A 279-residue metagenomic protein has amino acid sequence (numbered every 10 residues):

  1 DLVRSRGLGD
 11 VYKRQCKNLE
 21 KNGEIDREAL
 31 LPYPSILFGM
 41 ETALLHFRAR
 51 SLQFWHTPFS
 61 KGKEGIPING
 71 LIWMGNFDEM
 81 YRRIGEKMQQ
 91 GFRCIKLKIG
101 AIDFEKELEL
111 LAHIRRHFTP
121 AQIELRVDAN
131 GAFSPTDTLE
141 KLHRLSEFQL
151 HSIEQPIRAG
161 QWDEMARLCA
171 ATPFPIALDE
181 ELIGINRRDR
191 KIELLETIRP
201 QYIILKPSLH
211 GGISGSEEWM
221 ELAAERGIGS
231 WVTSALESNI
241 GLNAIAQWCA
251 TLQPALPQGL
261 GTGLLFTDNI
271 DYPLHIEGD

Functional and structural regions predicted by a protein language model:
D1-Y12: Single conserved hydrophobic/aromatic residue that forms the stacking wall/gate of nucleotide- or nucleobase-binding
Q15, P32-S51, A246-A250: Stable alpha-helical structural segments in soluble proteins, enriched in small hydrophobic residues
M40, I95, D128, I153 (+3 more regions): Conserved, mostly hydrophobic/aromatic
W55-T172: Metal-dependent enolase-superfamily TIM-barrel catalytic cores that perform enediolate-based chemistry
G91-R93, T119, H143-H151, C169-I176 (+3 more regions): Glycine-enriched alpha-helix->loop->beta-strand junction motifs that scaffold or abut catalytic
T136-L142, N186-E196, S238-T251: Catalytic cores of alpha/beta
P156, D163-T233: A beta-strand-loop signature enriched in Asp, Gly, Thr, and Trp that corresponds to the sialidase/neuraminidase Asp-box
A235-D279: Flexible C-terminal active-site loop/helix
